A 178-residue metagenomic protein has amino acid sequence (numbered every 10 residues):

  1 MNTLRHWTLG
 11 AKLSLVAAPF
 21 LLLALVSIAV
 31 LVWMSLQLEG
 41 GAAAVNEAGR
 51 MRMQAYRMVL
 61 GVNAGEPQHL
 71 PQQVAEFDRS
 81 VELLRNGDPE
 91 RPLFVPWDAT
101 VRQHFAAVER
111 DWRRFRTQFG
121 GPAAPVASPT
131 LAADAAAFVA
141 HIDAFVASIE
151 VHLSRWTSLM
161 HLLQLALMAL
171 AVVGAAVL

Functional and structural regions predicted by a protein language model:
M1-W7: Short, Lys/Arg-rich, polar N-terminal cytosolic tail immediately upstream of the first transmembrane signal-anchor
N2, L31-M34, G65-E66: Juxtamembrane segments at transmembrane-helix boundaries in multi-pass signal-transduction membrane proteins
W7-M34, L165-L178: Extreme N-terminal signal-anchor transmembrane helix of membrane signaling/transducer proteins, especially in bacteria
L13-A29, F77-G87, A132-I142: Charged, low-complexity, helix/coiled-coil-prone segments
Q37-H104, A123-T130: Membrane-proximal N-terminal soluble sensing/regulatory segments of transmembrane proteins
V45, R50, Q54-G61, Q103-L159: Extracytoplasmic
G49, T100, H104, H161-V177: Short amphipathic alpha-helical patches
Q72-R79, P96, W156-V172: Charge-rich, acidic-biased intrinsically disordered regions
